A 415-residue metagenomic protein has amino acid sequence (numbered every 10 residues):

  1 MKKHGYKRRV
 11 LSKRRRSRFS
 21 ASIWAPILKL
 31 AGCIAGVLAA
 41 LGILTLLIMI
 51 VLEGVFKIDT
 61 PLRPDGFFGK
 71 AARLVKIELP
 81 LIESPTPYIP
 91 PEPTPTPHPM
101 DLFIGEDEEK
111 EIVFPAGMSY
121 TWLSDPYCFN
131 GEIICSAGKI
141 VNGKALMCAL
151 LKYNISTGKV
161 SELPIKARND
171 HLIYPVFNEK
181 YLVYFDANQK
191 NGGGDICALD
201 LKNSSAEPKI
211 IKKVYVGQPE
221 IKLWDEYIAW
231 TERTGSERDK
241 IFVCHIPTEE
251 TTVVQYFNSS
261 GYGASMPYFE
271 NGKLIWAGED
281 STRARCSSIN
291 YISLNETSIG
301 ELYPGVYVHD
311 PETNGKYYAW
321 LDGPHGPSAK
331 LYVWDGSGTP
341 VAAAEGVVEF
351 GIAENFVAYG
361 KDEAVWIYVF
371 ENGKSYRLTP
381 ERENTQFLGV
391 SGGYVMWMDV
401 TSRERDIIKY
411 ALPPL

Functional and structural regions predicted by a protein language model:
M1-L30: N-terminal Lys/Arg-rich, disordered targeting/topogenic segments
T60-M100: Ser/Thr-rich, Proline-interspersed low-complexity disordered segments
I112-C148, D170-Y174: Beta-strand-rich domains and repeat architectures in extracellular enzymes and scaffolds, especially beta-propellers
S119-F129, N169-E179, Y215-D225, S260-N271 (+3 more regions): Repeated scaffold domains used in trafficking and secretory/extracellular systems, primarily beta-propellers
I133-A137, L182-D186, I228-T231, I275-G278 (+3 more regions): Residue position within the beta-strands of beta-propeller blades
V141-L151, K190-A198, S236-V243, T282-Y291 (+3 more regions): Structural motif
N154-G158, D200-S205, H245-E249, I292-T297 (+3 more regions): Short loop/turn segments that connect beta-strands within beta-propeller blades
R382-L415: Blade-level signature of beta-propeller repeat domains, shared across WD40, Kelch, NHL, RCC1 and BNR/Asp-box propellers
